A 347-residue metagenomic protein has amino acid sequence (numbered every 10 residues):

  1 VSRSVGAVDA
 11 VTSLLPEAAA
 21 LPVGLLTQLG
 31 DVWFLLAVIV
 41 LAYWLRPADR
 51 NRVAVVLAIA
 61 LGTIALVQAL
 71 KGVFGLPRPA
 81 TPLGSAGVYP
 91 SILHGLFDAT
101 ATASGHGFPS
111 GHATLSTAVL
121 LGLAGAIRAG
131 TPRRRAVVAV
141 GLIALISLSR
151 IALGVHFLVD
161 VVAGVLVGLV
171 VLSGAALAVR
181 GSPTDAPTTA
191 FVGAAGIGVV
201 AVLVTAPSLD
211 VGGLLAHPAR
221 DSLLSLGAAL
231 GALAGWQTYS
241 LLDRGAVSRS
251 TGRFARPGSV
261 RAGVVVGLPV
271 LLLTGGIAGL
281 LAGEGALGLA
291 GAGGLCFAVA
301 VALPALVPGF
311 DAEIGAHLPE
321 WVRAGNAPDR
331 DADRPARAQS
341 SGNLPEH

Functional and structural regions predicted by a protein language model:
V1-L36, A69-T100, A278-H347: N-terminal transmembrane-helix/juxtamembrane module of multi-pass inner/ER membrane proteins
S13-A18, L36-Y43, I143-R150, V200-D210 (+1 more regions): Membrane-embedded alpha-helical segments in integral membrane proteins
E17-G24, A48, R52, V56 (+5 more regions): Membrane-helix interfacial "entry" motifs
T27-R46, H112-A118: Hydrophobic alpha-helical transmembrane segments
A42-L66: Interfacial segments of alpha-helical transmembrane regions
A58-R78, L142-V161, P269-L281, G285-G293: Hydrophobic alpha-helical transmembrane segments of integral membrane proteins
P90-G235, Y239, A246-S259, G263: Membrane-embedded catalytic cores of phosphoryl/pyrophosphoryl-handling enzymes
S173, V179, P183, A195-H347: Topogenic and prosegment regions of secretory-pathway hydrolases and membrane enzymes
